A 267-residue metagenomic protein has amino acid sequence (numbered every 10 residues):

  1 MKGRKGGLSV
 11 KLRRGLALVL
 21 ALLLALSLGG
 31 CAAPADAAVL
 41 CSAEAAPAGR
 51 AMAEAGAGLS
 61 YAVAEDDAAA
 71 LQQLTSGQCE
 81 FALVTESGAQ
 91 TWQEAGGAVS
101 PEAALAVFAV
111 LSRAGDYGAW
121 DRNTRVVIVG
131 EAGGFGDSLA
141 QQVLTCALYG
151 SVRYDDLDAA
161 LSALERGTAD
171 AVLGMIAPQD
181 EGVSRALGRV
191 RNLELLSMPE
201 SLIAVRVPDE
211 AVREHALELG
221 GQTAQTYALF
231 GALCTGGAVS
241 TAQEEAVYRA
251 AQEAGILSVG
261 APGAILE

Functional and structural regions predicted by a protein language model:
K2, G6-V63, D67-A69, T75-Q78 (+3 more regions): N-terminal hydrophobic or amphipathic helices and topogenic motifs
A35-A64, A106-S162, R166: Bilobed "Venus flytrap"/periplasmic-binding protein-like clamshell domains and structurally analogous long
E44, E86-A89, R113-G115, E131-A132 (+2 more regions): Solvent-exposed coil/turn segments that connect beta secondary-structure elements in extracytoplasmic/periplasmic
R50, E65-G97, L161-A163, Q179-A186: Pocket-flanking alpha-helical
G56, Q78, L83-E86, Q90-Q93 (+6 more regions): Sec/Tat-exported extracytoplasmic proteins
E86-G115: Signal peptide-directed extracytoplasmic domains
G88, R125, G136-T226: Pocket-lining segment of extracytoplasmic ligand-binding domains
L105-A119, V129-E131, M198-A242: A bilobed periplasmic-binding-protein/Venus flytrap-type ligand-binding module shared by bacterial periplasmic
